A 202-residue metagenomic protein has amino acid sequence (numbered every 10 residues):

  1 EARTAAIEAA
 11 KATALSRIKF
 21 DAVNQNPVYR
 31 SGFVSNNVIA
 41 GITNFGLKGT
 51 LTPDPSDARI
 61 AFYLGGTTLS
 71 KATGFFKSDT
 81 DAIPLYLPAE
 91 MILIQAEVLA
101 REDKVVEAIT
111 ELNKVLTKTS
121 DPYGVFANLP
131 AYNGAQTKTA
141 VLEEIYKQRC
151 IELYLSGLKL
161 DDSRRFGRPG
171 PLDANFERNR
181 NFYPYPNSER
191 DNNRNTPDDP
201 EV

Functional and structural regions predicted by a protein language model:
E1-A89, T119-Y132, K138, L142-E144 (+4 more regions): Hydrophobic-face positions in mid-chain alpha helices that act as interaction patches
I109-N113, Y146: Short, well-structured alpha-helical segments that form the helix of a local strand-helix-strand
L112-L116, N133-G134: Acidic/histidine-enriched alpha-helical segments
F176-V202: Protruding loop/beta-arch "assembly-hinge" segments enriched in small, turn-prone residues
